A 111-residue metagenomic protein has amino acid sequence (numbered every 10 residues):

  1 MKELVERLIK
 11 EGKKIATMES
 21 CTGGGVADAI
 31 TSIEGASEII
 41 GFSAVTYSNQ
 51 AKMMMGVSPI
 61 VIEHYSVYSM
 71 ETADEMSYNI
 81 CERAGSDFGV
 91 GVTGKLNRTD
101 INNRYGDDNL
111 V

Functional and structural regions predicted by a protein language model:
M1-V111: Short alpha-helical segments enriched in small residues
